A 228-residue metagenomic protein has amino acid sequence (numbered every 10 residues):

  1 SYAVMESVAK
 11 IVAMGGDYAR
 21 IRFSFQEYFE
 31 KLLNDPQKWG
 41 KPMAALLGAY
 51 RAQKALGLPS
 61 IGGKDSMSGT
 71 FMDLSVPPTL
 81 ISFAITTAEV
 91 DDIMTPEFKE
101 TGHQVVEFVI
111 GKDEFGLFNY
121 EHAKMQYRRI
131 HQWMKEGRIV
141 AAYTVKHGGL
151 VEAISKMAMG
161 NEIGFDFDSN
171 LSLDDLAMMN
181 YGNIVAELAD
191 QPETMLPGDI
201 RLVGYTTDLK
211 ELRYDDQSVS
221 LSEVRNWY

Functional and structural regions predicted by a protein language model:
S1, Q37, P42-A44, P59 (+2 more regions): Intein/HINT protein-splicing elements and their conserved insertion hotspots or analogous self-processing inserts
Y2-G69: A glycine-rich phosphate/pyrophosphate-binding beta-strand-loop-alpha-helix module
V185-A189: Short hydrophobic/aromatic beta-strand micro-patches that form the beta-sheet surface supporting nucleotide- or nucleic
